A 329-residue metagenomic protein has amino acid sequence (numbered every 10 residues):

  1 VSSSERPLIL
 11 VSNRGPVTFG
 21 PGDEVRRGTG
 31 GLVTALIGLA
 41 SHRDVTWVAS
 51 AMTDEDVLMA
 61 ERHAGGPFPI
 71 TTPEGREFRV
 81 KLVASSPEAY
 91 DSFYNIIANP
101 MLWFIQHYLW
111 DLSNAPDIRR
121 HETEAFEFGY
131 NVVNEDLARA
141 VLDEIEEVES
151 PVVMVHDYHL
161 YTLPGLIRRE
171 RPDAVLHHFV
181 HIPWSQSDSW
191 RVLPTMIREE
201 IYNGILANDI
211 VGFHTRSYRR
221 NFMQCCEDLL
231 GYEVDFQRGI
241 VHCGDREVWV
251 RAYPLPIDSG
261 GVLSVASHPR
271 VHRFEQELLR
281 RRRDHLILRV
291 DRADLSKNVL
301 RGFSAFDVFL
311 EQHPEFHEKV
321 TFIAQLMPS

Functional and structural regions predicted by a protein language model:
V1-S329: Catalytic cores of carbohydrate-active enzymes across secretory and cytosolic contexts
